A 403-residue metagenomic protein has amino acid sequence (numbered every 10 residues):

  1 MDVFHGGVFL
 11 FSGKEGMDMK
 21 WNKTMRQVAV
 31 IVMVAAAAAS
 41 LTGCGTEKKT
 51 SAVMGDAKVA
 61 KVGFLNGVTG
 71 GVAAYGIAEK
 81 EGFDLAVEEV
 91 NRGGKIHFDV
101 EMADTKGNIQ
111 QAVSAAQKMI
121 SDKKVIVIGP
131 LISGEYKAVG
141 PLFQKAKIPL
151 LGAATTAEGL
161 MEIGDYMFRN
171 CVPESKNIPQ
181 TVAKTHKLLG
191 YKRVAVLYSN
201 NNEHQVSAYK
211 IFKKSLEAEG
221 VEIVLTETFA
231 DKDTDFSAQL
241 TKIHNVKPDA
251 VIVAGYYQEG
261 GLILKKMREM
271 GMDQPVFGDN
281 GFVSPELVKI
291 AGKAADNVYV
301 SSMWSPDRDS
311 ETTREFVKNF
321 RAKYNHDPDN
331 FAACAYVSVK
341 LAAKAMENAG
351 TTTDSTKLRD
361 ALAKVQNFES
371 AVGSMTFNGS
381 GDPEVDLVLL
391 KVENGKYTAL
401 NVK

Functional and structural regions predicted by a protein language model:
M1-K61, R92-K95, S121, K403: Short, low-complexity disordered leader/linker segments with a strong preference for bacterial N-terminal type II
K48-V53, V59, A74-E81, E89-M161 (+2 more regions): Beta-alpha junction/loop-to-helix N-cap segments that form part of ligand/metal-binding clefts
A112, N170-A195, V206, D235-S237 (+4 more regions): Hydrophobic alpha-helical segments within soluble ligand-binding/sensing domains
M119, K123-S133, L151-A153, A195-Y198 (+4 more regions): Periplasmic-binding protein-like
M167-T228, A250, A342, M346: An alpha-beta-alpha
Y209-S301: Extracellular/periplasmic bilobed ligand-binding domains
L264-Y336, K391-E393, Y397-A399: Extracellular/periplasmic periplasmic-binding protein-like sensory domains
A322-A332, A343-K396: Segments of small-molecule ligand-sensing domains
